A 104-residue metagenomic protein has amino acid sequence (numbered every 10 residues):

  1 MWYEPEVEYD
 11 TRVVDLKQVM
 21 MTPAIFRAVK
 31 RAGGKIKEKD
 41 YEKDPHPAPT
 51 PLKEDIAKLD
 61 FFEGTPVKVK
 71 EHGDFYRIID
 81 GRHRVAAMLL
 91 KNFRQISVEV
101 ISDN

Functional and structural regions predicted by a protein language model:
M1-I25: N-terminal leader/domain-start detector
V19, V69, V98: Short, surface-exposed loop motifs enriched in S/T, G, D/E and P with embedded aromatic residues
A24-I79, L89: Short alpha-helix boundary/capping and kink motifs at helix termini
T65, I96-S97: Secondary-structure boundary/capping residues
F75, I79, R84, E99: Catalytic phosphate/metal-binding cores of nucleic-acid and nucleotide-processing enzymes, i.e., regions that mediate
R82-I96: Short active-site loop/helix that positions an aromatic residue
S97-N104: Short, Lys/Arg-rich amphipathic alpha-helical interaction segments that bind nucleic acids or acidic protein surfaces
